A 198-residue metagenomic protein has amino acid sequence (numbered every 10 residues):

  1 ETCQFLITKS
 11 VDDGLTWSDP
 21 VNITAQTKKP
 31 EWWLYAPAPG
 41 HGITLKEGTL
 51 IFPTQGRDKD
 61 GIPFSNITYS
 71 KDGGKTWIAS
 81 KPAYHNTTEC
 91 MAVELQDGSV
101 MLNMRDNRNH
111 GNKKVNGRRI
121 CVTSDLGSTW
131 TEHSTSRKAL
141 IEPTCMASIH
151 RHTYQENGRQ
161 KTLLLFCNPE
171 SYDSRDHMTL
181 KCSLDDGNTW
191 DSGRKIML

Functional and structural regions predicted by a protein language model:
E1-L198: Asp-box/BNR beta-propeller blade signature and adjacent active/binding-site loops in extracellular glycan-interacting
